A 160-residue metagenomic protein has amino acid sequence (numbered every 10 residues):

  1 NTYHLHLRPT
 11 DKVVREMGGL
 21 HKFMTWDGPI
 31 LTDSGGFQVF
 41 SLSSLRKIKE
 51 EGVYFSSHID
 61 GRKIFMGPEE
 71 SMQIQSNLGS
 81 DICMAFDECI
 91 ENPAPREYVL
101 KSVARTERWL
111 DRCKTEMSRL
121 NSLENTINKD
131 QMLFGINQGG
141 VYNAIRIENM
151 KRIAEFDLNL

Functional and structural regions predicted by a protein language model:
N1-T126: Non-catalytic, usually N-terminal nucleic-acid engagement modules in DNA/RNA processing proteins
E116, L120-S122, N128-L160: Glycine-rich phosphate/ribose-binding loops and adjacent secondary-structure elements that form binding surfaces
